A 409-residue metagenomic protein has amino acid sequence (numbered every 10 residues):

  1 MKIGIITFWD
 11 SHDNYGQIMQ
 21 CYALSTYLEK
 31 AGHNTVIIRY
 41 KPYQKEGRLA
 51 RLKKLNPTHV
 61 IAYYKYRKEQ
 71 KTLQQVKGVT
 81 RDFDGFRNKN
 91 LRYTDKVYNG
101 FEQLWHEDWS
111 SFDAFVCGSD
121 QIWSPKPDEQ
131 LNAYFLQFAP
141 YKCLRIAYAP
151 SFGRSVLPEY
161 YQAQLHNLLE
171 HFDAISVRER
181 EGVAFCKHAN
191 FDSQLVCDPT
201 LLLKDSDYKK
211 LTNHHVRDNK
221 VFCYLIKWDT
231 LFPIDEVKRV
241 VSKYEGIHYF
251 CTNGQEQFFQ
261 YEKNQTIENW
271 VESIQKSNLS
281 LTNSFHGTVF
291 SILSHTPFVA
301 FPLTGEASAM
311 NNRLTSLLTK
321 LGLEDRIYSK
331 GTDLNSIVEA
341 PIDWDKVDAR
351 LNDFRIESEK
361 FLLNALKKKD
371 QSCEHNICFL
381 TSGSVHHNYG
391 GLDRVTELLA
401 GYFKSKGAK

Functional and structural regions predicted by a protein language model:
M1-S372: Active-site anion-handling motifs in enzyme catalytic cores
I5, F379-L380: Structural cue for short, hydrophobic secondary-structure segments
F8-H12, S382-H387: Short polar catalytic/cofactor-binding loops
I18-L28, G391-F403: Short amphipathic alpha-helix
Y224, L380-G383: Short hydrophobic "strand-cap" motifs at the C-terminus of beta-strands
